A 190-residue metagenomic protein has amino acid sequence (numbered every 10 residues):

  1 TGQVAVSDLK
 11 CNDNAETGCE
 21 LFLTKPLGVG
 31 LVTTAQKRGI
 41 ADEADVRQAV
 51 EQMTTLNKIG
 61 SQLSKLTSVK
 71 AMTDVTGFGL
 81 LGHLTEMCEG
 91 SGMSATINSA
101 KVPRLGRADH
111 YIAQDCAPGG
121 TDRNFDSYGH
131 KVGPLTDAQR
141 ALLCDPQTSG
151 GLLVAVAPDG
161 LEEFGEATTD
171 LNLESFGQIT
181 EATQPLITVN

Functional and structural regions predicted by a protein language model:
T1-N190: Helix-biased detector of long, well-ordered alpha-helical tracts
